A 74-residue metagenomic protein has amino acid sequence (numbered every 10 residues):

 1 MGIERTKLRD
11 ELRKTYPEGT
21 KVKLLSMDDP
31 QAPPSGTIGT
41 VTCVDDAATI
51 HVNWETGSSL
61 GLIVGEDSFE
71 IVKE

Functional and structural regions predicted by a protein language model:
G2-E74: Basic/aromatic-rich interaction segments and small domains that mediate binding to polyanionic partners
